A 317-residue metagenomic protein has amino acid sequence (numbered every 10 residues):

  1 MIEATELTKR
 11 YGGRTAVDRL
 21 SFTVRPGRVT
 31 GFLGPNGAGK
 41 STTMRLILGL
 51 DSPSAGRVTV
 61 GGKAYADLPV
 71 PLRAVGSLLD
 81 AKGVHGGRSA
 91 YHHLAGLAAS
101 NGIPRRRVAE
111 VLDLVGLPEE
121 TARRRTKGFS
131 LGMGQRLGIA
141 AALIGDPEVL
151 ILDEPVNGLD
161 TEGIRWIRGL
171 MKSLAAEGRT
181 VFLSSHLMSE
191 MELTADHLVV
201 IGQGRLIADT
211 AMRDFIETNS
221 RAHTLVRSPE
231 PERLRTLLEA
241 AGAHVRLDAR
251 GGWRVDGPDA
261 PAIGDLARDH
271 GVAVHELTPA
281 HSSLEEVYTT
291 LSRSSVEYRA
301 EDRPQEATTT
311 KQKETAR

Functional and structural regions predicted by a protein language model:
I2-A4, K9-L183, M188-S189, L193-D196 (+1 more regions): ABC transporter nucleotide-binding domains
N36, S89, K127-L131, A142-L143 (+4 more regions): Short, structured secondary-structure boundary patches
A66, H85, I103, S189 (+4 more regions): Short alpha-helical
N101-G102, I164, S228, D256-G257 (+1 more regions): Short alpha-helix boundary/capping motifs
T126-K127, G251-V255, H281: Short linear loop/turn motifs
I167-R254, P258: ABC transporter nucleotide-binding domain
D256-R317: C-terminal coupling/interaction segments
